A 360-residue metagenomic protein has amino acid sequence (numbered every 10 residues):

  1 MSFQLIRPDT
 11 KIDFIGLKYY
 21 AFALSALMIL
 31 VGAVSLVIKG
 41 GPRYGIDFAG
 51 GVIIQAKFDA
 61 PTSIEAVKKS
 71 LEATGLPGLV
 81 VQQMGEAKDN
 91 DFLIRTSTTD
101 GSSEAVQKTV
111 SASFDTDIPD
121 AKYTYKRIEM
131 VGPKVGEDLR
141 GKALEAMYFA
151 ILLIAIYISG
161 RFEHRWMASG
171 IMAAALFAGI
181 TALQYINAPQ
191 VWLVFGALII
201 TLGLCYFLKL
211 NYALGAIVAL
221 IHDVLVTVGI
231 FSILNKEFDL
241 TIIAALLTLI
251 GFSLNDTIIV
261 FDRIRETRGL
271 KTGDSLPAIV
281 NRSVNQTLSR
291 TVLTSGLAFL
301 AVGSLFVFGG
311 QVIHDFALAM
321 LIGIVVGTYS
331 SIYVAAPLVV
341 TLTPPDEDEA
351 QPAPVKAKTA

Functional and structural regions predicted by a protein language model:
M1-A360: A structural signal for conserved, well-ordered secondary-structure elements that form binding/interaction cores
